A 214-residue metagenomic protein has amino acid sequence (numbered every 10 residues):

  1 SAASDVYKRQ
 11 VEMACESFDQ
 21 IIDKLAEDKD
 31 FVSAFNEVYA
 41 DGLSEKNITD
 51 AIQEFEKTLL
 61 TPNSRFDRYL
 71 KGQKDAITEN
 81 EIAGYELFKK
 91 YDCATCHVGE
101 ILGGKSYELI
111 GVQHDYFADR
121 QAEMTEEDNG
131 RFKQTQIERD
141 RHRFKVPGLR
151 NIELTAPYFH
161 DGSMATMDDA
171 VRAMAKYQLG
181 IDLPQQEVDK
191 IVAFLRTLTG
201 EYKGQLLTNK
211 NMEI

Functional and structural regions predicted by a protein language model:
S1-I214: Periplasmic c-type cytochrome electron-transfer domains
